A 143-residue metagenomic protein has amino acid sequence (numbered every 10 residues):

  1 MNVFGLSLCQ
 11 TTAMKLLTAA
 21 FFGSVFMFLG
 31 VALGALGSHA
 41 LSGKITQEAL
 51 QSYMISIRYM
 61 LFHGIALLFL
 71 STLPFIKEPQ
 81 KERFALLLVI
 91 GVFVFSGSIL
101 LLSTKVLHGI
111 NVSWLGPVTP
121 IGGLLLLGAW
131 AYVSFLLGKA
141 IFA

Functional and structural regions predicted by a protein language model:
V3-A143: Polytopic transmembrane helical bundles with strong interfacial aromatic enrichment
